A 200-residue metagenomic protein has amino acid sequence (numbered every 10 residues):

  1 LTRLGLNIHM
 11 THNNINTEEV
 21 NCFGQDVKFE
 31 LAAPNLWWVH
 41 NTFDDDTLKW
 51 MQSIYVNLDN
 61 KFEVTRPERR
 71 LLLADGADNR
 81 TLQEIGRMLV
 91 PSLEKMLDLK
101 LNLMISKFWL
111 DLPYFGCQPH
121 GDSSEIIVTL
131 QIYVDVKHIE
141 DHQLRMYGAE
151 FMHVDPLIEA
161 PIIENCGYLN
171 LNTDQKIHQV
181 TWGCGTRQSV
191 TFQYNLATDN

Functional and structural regions predicted by a protein language model:
L1-H9: Short, Lys/Arg-enriched N-terminal segments with co-localized hydrophobic residues within the first ~10-30 amino acids
N7, L73-A74, T191: General helical structural elements
I8-T11, P119: Intrinsically disordered, low-complexity cationic segments
H12-L97: Non-heme Fe(II)/2-oxoglutarate
S92-N200: Catalytic core of non-heme Fe(II) oxygenases with the double-stranded beta-helix
